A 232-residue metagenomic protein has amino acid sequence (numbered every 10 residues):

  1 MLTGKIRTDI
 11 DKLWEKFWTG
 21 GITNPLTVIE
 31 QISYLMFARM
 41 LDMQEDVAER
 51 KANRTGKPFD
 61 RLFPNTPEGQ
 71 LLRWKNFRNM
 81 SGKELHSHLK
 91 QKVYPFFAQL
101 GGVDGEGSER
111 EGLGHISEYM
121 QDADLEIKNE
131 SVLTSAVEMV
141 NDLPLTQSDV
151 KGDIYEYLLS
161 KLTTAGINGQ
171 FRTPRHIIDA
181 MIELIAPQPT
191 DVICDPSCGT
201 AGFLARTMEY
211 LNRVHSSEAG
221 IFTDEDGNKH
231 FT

Functional and structural regions predicted by a protein language model:
M1-P189: Non-catalytic, mostly N-terminal accessory regions of nucleic-acid modification and defense proteins
I167-T232: Conserved S-adenosyl-L-methionine
